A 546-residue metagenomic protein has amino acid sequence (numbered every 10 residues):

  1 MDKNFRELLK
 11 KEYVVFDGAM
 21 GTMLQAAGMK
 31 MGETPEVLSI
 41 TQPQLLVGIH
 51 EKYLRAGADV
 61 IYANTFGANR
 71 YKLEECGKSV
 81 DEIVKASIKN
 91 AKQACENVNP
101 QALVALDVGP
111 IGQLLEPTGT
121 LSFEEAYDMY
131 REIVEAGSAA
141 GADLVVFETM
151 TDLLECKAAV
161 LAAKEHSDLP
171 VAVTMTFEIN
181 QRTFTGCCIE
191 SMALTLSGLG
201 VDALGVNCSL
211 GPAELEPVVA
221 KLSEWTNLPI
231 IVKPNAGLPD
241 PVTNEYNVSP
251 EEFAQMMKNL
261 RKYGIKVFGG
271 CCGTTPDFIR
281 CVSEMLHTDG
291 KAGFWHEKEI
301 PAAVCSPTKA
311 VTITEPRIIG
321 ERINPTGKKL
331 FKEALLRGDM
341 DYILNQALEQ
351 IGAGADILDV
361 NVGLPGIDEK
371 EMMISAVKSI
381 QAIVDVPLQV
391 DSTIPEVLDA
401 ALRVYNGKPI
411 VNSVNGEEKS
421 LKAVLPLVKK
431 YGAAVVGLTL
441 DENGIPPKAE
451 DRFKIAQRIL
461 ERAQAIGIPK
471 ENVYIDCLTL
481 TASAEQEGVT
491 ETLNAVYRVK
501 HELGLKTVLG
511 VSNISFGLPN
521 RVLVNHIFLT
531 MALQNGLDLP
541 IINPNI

Functional and structural regions predicted by a protein language model:
M1-I546: Domain-level signal for soluble alpha/beta catalytic cores
